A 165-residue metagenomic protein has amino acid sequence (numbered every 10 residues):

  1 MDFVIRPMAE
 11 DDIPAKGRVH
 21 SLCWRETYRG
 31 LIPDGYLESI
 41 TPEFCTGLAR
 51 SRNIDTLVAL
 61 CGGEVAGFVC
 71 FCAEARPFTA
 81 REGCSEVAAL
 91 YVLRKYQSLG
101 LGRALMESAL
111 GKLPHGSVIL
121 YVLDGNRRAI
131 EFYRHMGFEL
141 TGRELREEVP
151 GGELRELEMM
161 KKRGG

Functional and structural regions predicted by a protein language model:
M1-V4, R163-G165: Short, Lys/Arg-enriched, disordered terminal segments
F3, P7-I13, S21-K95, M106-K112: Acetyl-CoA-dependent GNAT
V65, S98-G100, L140: Short glycine/serine/threonine-biased micro-segments
C84-S85, G116-I130, R134-G165: C-terminal "cap" of GNAT-fold acetyltransferases
A89-E107, D124-E131, H135-M136: Conserved glycine-rich acetyl-CoA-binding loop
L99, H115-G116: Short coil/turn segments at alpha/beta junctions that flank glycine-rich nucleotide-binding fingerprints
